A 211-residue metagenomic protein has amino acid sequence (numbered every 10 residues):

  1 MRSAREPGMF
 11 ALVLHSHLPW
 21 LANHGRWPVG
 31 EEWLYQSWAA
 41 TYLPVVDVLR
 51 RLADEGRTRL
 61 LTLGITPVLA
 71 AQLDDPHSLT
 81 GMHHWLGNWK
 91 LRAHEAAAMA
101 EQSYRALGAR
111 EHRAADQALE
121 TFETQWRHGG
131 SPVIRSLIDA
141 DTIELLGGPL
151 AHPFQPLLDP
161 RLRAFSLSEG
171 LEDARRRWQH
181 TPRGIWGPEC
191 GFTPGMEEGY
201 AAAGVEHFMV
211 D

Functional and structural regions predicted by a protein language model:
M1-D211: Carbohydrate-active enzymes and regulators
